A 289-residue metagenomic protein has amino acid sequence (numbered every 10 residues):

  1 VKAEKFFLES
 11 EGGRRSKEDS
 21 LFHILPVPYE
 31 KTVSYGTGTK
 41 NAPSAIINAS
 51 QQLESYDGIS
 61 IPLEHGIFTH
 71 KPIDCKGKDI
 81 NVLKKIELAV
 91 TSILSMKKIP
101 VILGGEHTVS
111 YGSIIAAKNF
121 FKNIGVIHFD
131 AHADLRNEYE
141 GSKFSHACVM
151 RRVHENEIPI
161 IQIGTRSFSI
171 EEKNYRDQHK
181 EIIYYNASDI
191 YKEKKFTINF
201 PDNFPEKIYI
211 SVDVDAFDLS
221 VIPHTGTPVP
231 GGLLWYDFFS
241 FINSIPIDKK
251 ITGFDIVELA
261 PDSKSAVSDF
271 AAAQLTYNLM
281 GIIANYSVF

Functional and structural regions predicted by a protein language model:
K2-F289: Conserved alpha-helical scaffold segments that buttress catalytic/binding sites
